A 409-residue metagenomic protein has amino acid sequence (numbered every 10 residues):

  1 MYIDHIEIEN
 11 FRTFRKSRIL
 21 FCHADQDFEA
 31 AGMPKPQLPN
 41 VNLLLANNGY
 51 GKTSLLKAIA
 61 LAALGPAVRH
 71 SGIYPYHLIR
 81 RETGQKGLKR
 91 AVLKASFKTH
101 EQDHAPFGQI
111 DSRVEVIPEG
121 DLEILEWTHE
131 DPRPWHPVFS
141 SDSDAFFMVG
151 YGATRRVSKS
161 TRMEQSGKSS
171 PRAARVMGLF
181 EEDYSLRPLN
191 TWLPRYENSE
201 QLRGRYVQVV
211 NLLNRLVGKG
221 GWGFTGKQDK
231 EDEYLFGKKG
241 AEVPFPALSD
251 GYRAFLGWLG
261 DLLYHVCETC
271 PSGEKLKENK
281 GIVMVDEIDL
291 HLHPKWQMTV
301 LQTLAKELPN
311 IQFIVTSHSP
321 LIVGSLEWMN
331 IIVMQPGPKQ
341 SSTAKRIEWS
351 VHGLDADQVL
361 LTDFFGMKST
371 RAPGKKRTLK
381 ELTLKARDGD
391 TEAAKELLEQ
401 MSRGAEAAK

Functional and structural regions predicted by a protein language model:
M1-A60, A305: Pre-Walker A-like glycine/lysine-rich segment at the N-terminus of P-loop NTPase domains
Y2-H5, E9, A24, K98 (+2 more regions): Extended helical coiled-coil dimerization/tether regions that scaffold and oligomerize large DNA-maintenance assemblies
Q37-L78, D250-Y264: Phosphate-binding glycine-rich loops of NTP-binding sites
L45, L56-D121: Conserved P-loop NTP-binding catalytic core
V114-V217, G374-L379, T383: Coupling/switch segment of ABC-type P-loop NTPase heads
D286-E287: Walker B catalytic acidic pair
A305-L308, L321-K409: RecA-like P-loop NTPase motor core
S317-H318: Conserved H-loop
